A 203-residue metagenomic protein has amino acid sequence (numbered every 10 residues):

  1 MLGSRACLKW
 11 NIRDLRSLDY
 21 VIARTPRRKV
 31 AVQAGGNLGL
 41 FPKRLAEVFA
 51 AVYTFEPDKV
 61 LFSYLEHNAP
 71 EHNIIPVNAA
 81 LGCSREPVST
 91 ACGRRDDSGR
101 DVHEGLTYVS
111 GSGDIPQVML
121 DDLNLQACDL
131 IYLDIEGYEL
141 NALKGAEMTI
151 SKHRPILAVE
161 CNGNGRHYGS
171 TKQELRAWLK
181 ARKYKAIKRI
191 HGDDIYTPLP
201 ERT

Functional and structural regions predicted by a protein language model:
M1-T203: Phosphate/nucleotide-binding beta-alpha loop and adjacent structural elements of enzyme active sites
